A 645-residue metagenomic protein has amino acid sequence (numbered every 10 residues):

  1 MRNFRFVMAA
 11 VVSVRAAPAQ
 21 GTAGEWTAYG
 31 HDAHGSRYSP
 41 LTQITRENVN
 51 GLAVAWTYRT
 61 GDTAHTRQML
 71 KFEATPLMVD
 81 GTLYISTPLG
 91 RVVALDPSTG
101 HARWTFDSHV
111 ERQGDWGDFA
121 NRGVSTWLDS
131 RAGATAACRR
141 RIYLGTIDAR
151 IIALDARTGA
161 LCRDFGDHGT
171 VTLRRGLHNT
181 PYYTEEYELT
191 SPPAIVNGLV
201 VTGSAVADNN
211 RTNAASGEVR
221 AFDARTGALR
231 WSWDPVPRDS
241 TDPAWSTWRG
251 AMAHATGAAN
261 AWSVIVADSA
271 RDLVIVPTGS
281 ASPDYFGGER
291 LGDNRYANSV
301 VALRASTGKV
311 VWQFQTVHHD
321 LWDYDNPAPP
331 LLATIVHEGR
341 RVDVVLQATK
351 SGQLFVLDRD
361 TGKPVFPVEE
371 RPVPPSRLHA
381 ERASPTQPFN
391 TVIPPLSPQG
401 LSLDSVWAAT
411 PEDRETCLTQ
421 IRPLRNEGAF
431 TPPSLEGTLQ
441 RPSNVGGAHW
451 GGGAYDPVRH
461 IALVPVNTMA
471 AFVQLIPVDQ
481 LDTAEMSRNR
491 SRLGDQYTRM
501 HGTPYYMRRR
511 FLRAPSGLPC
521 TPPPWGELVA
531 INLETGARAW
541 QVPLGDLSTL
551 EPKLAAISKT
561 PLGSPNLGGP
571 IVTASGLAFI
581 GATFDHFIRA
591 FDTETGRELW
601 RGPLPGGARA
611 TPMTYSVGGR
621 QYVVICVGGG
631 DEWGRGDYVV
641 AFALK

Functional and structural regions predicted by a protein language model:
W26-G30, M69-T87, W116-R150, E185-R211 (+11 more regions): Repeat-blade elements of multi-bladed beta-propeller folds
G35-G133, L144-R174: N-terminal cofactor/phosphate-binding cores enriched in small/glycine residues, especially glycine-rich loops such as
A55, H101-T105, A160-R163, T172 (+5 more regions): A structural motif specific to WD40 beta-propellers
Y58-T75, T105-A134, D167-P192, D234-V264 (+9 more regions): Extracytoplasmic beta-rich repeat domains
G90-V92, A149-R150, G352-Q353, M469 (+2 more regions): Loop/turn residues immediately N-terminal
R150, R157, R211-S216, F286 (+5 more regions): Structural motif
L154, T158-G159, A215-L229, R290-K309 (+4 more regions): Beta-propeller blade signature
P329-L378, G629, A641-L644: Phosphate/diphosphate-binding loops
